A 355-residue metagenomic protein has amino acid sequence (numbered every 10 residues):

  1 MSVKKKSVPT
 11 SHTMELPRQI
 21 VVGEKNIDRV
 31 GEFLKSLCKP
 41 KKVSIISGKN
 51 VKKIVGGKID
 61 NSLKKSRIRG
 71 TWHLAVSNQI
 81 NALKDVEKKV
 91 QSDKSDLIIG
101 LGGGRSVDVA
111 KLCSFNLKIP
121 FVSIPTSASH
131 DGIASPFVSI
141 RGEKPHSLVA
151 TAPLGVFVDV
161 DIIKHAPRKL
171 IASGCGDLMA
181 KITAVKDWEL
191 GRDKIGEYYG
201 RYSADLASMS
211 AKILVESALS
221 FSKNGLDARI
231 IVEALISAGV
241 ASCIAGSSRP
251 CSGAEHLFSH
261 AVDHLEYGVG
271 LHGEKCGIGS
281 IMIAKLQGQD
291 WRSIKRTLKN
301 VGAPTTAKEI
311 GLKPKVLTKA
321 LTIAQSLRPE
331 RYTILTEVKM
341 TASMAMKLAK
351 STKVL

Functional and structural regions predicted by a protein language model:
M1-L97: ATP/NTP phosphate-donor binding region
S2-S7, S11, L178, D187 (+1 more regions): C-terminal charged capping/lid subdomain of soluble metabolic enzymes
H12-M14, L37-C38, V90-D93, S114 (+6 more regions): Solvent-exposed alpha-helices and their adjacent loops that cap or buttress functional pockets in soluble metabolic
R18, N116-S210: A glycine/threonine-rich phosphate-anchoring loop and its flanking beta-alpha core in nucleotide/phosphate-binding
K53-V55, R105-K111, H130-I133, C251 (+1 more regions): Short glycine/serine/threonine-rich phosphate/pyrophosphate-binding segments that cradle anionic phosphate groups
V90-C113, L117-A128: A short, small-residue-rich loop immediately preceding and capping a beta-strand
R201-V301, T305-K308, L312: Active-site segments that bind and position negatively charged phosphate/pyrophosphate groups
